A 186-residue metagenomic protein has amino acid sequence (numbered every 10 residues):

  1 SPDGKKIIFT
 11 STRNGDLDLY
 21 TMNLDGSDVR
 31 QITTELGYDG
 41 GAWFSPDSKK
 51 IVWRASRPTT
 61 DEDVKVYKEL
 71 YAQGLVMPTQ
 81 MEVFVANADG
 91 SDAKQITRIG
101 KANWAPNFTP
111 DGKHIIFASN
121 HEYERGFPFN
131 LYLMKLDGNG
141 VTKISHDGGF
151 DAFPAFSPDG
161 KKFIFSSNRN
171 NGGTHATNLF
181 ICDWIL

Functional and structural regions predicted by a protein language model:
S1-L186: Sequence signature of WD/YWTD-type beta-propeller architectures
